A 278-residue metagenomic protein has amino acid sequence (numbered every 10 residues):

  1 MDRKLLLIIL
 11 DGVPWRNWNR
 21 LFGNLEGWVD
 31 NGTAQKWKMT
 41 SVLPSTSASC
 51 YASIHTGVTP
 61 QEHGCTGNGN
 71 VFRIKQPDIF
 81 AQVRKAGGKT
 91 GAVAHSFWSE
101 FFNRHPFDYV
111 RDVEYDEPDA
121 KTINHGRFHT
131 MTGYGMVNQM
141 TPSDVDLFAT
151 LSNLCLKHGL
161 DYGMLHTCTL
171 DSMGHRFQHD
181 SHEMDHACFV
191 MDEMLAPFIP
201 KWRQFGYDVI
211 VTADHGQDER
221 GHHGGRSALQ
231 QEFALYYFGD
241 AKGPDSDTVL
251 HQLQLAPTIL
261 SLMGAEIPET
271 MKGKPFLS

Functional and structural regions predicted by a protein language model:
M1-S278: Feature captures the catalytic ectodomains and active-site-proximal regions of enzymes that hydrolyze or transfer
